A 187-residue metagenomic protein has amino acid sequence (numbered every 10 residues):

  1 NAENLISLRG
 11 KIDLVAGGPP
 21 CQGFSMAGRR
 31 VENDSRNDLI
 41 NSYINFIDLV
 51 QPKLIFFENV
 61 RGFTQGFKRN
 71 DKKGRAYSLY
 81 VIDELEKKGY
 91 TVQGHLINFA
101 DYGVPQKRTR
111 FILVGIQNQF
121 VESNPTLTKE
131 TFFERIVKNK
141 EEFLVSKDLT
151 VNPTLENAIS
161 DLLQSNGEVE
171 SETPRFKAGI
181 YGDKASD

Functional and structural regions predicted by a protein language model:
N1-L54, V60-L79, E86: Core alpha/beta nucleotide-donor-binding catalytic domains of modification enzymes
A2-N4, A100-V104: A short acidic, often aromatic-flanked loop/helix-cap motif at beta-alpha or helix-coil junctions that lines enzyme
L8, P105-R110: A short, glycine/Asx- and small/polar-enriched loop/turn that sits immediately N-terminal to a beta-strand
Q22-M26, F63-G66, G103-K107, F120-N124: Short catalytic/ligand-binding loop motif for oxyanion handling, primarily in non-cytosolic enzymes, centered on
L49, K53, E84-T91, I116-L127: Secondary-structure boundary elements
V60, I97, N118: An acidic- and aromatic-residue-enriched active-site/binding cleft used to recognize and process polar
Y90-D101: Conserved S-adenosyl-L-methionine
R110-D187: S-adenosyl-L-methionine-dependent DNA methyltransferase catalytic core
